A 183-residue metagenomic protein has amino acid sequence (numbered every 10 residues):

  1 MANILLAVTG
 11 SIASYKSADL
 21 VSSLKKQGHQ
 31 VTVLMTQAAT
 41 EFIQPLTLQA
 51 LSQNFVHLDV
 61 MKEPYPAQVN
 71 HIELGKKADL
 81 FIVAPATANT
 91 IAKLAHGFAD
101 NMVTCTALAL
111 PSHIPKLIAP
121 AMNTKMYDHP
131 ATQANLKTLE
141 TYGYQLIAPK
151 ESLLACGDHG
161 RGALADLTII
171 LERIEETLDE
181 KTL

Functional and structural regions predicted by a protein language model:
M1-I118, T124-L183: A cross-family phosphate/adenosyl-ligand binding-site feature
